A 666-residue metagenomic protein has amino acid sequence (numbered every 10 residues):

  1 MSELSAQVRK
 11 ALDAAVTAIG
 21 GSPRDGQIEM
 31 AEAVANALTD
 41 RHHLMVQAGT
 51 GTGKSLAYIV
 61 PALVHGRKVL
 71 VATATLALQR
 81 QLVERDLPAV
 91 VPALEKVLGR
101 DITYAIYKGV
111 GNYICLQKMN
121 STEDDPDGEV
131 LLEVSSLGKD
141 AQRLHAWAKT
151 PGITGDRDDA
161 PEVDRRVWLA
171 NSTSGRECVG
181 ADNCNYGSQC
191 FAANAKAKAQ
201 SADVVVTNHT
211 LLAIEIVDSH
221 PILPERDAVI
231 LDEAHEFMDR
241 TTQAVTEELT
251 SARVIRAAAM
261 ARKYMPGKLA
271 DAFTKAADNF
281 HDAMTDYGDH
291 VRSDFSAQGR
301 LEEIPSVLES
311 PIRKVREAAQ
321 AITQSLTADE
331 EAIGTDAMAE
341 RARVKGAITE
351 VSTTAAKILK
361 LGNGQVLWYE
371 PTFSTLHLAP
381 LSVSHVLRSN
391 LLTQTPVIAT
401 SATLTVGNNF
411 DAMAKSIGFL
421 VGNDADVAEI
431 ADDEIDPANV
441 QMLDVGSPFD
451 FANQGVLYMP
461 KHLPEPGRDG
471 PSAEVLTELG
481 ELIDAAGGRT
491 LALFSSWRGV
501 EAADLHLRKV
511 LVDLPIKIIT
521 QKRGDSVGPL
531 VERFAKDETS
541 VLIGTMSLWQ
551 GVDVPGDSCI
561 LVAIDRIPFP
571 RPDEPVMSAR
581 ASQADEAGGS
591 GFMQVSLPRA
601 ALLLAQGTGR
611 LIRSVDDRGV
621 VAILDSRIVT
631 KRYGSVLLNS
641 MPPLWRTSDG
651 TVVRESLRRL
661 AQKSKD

Functional and structural regions predicted by a protein language model:
S2-M45: Conserved pre-motif I regulatory segment
S2-V16, R67-D203, Q320-E331, T372 (+1 more regions): A substrate-engagement module of RecA-like helicase motors
A35-N36, S55-K68, R85-A89: Walker A/P-loop NTP-binding motif
T39-Y58: Walker A/P-loop
V64, A77-R80, E84-P88, R176-E177 (+3 more regions): Signature of the SF2 helicase/ATPase Hel1-core->accessory helical subdomain module
L169-D203, D218-H220, I322-K461, G470-T477 (+2 more regions): A contiguous, basic/glycine-rich beta-loop/short-helix subdomain that forms a polymer-engagement track
P448, P460-G470, K522-V629: Conserved RecA-like P-loop NTPase helicase motor core
S495-K522: Conserved helicase motor "Helicase C" RecA-like lobe of SF1/SF2 P-loop NTPases
